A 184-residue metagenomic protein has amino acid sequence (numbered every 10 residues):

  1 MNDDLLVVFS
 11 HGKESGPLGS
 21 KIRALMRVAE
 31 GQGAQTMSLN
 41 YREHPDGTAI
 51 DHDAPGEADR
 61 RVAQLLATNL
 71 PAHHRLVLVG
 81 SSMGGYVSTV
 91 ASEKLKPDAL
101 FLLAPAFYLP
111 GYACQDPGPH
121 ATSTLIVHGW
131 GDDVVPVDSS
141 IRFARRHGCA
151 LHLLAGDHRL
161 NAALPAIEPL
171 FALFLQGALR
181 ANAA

Functional and structural regions predicted by a protein language model:
N2-R75, V87-V90: Serine-hydrolase catalytic machinery in alpha/beta-hydrolase-like enzymes
S15-G16, Y108-L109, W130-V135, H158-R159: Acidic catalytic loop of the alpha/beta-hydrolase fold
K21-R23, P136-A144, A166: Short alpha-helix in the alpha/beta-hydrolase fold that links the catalytic acid
Q35-M37, R145-L160: Catalytic histidine neighborhood in serine/cysteine hydrolases with alpha/beta-hydrolase-type architecture
S81-G85: Active-site loop->helix "elbow" adjoining a glycine-rich segment at hydrolase catalytic centers
K96-Y108: A conserved short beta-strand
H120, L125-H128, D132: Short beta-strand/loop motif that positions the catalytic acidic residue of the alpha/beta-hydrolase fold
N161-Q176: Post-His helix in hydrolase/transferase enzymes
